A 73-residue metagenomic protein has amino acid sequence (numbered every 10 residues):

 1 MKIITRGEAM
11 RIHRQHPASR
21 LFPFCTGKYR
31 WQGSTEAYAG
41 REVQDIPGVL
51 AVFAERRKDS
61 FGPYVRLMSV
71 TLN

Functional and structural regions predicted by a protein language model:
T5: Short loop/edge segments at beta-strand edges and connector loops that shape dinucleotide/nucleotide cofactor-binding
Q15-N73: Acidic, low-complexity, intrinsically disordered interaction modules
